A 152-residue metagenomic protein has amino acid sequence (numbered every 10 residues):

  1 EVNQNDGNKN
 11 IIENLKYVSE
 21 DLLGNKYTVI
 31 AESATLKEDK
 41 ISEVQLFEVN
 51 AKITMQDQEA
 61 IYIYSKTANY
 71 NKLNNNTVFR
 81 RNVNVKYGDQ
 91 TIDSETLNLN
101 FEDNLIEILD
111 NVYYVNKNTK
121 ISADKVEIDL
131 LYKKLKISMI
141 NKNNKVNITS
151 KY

Functional and structural regions predicted by a protein language model:
E1-Y152: Mature-chain termini and adjacent capping regions
